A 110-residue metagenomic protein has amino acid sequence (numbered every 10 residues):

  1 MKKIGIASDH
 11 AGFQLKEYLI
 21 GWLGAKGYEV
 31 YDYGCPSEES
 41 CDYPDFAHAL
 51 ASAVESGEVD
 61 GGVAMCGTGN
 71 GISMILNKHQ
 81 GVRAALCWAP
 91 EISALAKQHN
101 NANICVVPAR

Functional and structural regions predicted by a protein language model:
K2: Nucleotide donor/acceptor-binding cores
G5-A7, A11-Q14, P90-R110: C-terminal binding/interaction regions
I6-K26, V30: Glycine-rich phosphate/diphosphate-binding loop of Rossmann-like nucleotide-binding domains
E17-I20, M74-K78, Q98: Short amphipathic alpha-helical segments
K26, H79-Q80, N100: Short, structured coil segments at secondary-structure junctions
E29-S40: A short beta-strand-loop structural module common to alpha/beta enzyme folds
E39-H48: Structural motif
A49-L86: Helix-adjacent hinge/juxtasegments
